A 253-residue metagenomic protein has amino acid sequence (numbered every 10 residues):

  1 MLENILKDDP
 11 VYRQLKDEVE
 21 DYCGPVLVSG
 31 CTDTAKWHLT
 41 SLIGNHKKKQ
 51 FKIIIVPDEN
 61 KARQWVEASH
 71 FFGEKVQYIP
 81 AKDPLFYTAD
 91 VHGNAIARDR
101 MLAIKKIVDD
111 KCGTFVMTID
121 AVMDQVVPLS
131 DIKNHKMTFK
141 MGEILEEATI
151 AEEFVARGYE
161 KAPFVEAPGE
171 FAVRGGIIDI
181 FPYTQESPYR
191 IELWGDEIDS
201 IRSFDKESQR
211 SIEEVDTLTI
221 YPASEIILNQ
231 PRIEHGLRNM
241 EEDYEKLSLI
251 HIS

Functional and structural regions predicted by a protein language model:
M1-S253: ASCE RecA-like P-loop NTPase motor cores that couple ATP hydrolysis to mechanical translocation on nucleic acids
